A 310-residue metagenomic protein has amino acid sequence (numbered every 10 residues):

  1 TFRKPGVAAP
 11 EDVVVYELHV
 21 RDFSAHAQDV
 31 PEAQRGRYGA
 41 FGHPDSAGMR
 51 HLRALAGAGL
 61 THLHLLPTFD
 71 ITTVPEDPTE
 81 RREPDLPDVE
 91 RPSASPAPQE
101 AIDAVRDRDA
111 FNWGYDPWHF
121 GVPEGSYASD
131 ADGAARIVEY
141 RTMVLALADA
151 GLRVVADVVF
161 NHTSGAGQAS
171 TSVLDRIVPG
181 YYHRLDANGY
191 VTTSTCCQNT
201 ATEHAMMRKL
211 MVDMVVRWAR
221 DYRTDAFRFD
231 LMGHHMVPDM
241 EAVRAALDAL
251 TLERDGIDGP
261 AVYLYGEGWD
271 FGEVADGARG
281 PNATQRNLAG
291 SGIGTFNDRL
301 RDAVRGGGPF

Functional and structural regions predicted by a protein language model:
T1-D130: N-terminal structural segment of carbohydrate-active enzymes
V13-V14, T61-H64, G151-R153, D225-A226 (+1 more regions): Beta-sheet entry/capping signal
L18, L65, F120, L147 (+4 more regions): Conserved, mostly hydrophobic/aromatic
R21, D29-S46, P117-V138, G165 (+3 more regions): The substrate-binding groove and active-site-proximal loops of carbohydrate-active enzymes, especially glycoside
E32-R35, I71-N112, F160-G189, G277-T295: Aromatic- and acidic-residue-enriched segments that line the glycan-binding/catalytic groove of carbohydrate-active
L52-G57, Y140-V158, Q168-I177, Y181 (+1 more regions): An active-site-proximal structural segment forming one wall of the substrate-binding cleft that immediately precedes
L66-P75, V158-Q168, L231-M236, G266-F271: Short, solvent-exposed turn/loop segments enriched in Gly/Ser/Thr/Pro and often Arg
P78, L231-F310: Active-site-proximal helices and loops of the catalytic beta/alpha 8
